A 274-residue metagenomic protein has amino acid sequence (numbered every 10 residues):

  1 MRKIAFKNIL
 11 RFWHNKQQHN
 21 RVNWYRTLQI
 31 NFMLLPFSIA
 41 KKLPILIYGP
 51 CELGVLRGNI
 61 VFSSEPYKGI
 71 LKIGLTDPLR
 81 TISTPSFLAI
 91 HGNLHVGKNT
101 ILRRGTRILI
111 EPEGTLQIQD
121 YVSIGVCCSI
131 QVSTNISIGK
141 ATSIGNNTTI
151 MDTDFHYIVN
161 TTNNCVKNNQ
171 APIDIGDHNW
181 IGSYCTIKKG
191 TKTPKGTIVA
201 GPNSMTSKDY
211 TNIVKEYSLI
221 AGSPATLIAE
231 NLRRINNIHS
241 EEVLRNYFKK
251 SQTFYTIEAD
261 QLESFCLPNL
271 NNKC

Functional and structural regions predicted by a protein language model:
M1-M151, P172-H178, K195, N212-Y217 (+1 more regions): Domain-scale signature associated with acetyltransferase and cell-envelope carbohydrate enzymes
Q131-S133, Y184-T197, N203-K208: Beta-rich strand-turn-strand
G145, G182, A200: ABC-type ATPase nucleotide-binding domain
I150-K188: A contiguous binding-surface segment within folded domains or other stable secondary-structure elements
D154, T161, D209-Y210, N231: Conserved catalytic-core motifs of eukaryotic protein kinase domains, centered on the activation segment
Y157, T206, L227: Flexible, glycine-rich phosphate/dinucleotide-binding loops and adjacent beta-alpha linkers at cofactor/substrate
V159, K208, S240-E242: A generic membrane alpha-helix/interface feature
